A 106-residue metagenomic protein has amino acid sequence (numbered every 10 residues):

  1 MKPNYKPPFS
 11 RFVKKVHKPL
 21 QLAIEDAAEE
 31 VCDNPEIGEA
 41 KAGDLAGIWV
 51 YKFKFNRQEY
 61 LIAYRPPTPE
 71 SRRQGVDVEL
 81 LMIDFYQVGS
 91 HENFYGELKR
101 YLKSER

Functional and structural regions predicted by a protein language model:
M1, W49-Y51, I62: Residue-level detector of beta-strand structural context in well-folded domains
M1-A27: Arg/Lys-rich, positively charged N-terminal/basic patches that mediate binding to nucleic acids
P7, G43-D44, G89: A general secondary-structure junction signal
F12, A27-E30, E97, Y101: Residues that form generic nucleotide/phosphate-binding pockets
K15, E30-V31, V88: Conserved catalytic core of Hanks-type protein kinase domains
E29-N56: A short, surface-exposed loop/turn module that caps and links secondary-structure elements
F55-L61, R65-R106: Enriched for short, Lys/Arg-rich terminal
